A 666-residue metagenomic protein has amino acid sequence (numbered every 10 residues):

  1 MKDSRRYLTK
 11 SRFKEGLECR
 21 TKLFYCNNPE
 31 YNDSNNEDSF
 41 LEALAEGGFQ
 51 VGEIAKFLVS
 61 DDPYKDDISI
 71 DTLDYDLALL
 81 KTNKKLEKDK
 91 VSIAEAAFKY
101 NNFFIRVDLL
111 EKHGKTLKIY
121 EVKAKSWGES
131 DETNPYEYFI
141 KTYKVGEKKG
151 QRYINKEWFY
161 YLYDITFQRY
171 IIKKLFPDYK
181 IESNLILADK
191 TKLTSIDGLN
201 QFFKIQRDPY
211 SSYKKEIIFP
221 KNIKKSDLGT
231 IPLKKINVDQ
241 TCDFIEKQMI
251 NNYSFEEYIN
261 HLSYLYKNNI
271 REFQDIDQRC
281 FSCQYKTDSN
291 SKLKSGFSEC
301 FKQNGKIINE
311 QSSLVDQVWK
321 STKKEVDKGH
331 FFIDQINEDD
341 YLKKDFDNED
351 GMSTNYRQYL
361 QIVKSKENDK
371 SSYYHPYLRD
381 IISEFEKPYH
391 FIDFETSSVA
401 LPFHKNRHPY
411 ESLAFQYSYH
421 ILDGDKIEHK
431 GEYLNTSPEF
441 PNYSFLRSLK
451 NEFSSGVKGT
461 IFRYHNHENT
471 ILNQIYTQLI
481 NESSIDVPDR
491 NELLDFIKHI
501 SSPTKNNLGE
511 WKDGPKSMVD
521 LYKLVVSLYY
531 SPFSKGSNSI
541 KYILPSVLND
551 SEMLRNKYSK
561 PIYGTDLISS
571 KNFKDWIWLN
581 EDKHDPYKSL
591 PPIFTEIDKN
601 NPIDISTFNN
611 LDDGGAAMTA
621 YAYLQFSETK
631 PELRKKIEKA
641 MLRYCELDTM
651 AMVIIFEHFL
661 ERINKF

Functional and structural regions predicted by a protein language model:
M1-F666: DEDD superfamily 3′-5′ metal-dependent exonuclease/proofreading module
